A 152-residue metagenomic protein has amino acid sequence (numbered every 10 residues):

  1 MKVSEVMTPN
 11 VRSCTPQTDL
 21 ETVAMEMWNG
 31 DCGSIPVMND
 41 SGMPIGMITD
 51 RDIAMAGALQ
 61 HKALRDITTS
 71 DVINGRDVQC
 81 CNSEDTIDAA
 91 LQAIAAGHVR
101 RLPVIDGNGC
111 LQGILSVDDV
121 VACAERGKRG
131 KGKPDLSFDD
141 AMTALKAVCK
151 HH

Functional and structural regions predicted by a protein language model:
M1-E26, C32, V37-D40, P44-I45 (+5 more regions): Bateman/CBS regulatory modules and CBS-like beta-alpha motifs in cytosolic regions of diverse proteins
T49: PIN/NYN-family metal-dependent endoribonuclease catalytic core
A54-I67, V120-L136: A short, polar/charged loop-to-alpha-helix boundary motif
L111-G113, C123-A124: Short, well-ordered, mixed-charge alpha-helical segments that flank or form enzyme active sites
